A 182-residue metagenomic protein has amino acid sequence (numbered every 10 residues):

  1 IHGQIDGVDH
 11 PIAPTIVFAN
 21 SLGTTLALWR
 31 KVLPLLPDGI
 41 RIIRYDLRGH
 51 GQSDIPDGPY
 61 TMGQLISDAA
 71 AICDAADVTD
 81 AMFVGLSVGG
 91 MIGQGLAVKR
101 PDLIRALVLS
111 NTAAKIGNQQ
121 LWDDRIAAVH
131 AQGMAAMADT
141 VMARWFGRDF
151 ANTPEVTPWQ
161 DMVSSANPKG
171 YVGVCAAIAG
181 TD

Functional and structural regions predicted by a protein language model:
H2-G58: Conserved HGGG/HGGXW glycine-rich cap/lid loop of the alpha/beta-hydrolase fold
I12, D38, D77-D80, P101-D102: Active-site acidic short loop of glycosyltransferases
N20-L22, A81, G85-S87: Conserved alpha/beta-hydrolase "nucleophile elbow" surrounding the catalytic nucleophile
D46, M82, R105-V108: Residue in the alpha/beta-hydrolase core beta-strand immediately N-terminal to the catalytic nucleophile
G63-A81: Conserved acidic catalytic loop of the alpha/beta-hydrolase fold
L65, F83-G85, S110: Short beta-strand immediately N-terminal to the catalytic nucleophile in serine-hydrolase-like folds
M91-K99, L103-D139: Flexible "cap/lid" loop of the alpha/beta hydrolase fold
G117-Q120, A131-D182: Conserved alpha/beta-hydrolase catalytic His-Asp/Glu region
